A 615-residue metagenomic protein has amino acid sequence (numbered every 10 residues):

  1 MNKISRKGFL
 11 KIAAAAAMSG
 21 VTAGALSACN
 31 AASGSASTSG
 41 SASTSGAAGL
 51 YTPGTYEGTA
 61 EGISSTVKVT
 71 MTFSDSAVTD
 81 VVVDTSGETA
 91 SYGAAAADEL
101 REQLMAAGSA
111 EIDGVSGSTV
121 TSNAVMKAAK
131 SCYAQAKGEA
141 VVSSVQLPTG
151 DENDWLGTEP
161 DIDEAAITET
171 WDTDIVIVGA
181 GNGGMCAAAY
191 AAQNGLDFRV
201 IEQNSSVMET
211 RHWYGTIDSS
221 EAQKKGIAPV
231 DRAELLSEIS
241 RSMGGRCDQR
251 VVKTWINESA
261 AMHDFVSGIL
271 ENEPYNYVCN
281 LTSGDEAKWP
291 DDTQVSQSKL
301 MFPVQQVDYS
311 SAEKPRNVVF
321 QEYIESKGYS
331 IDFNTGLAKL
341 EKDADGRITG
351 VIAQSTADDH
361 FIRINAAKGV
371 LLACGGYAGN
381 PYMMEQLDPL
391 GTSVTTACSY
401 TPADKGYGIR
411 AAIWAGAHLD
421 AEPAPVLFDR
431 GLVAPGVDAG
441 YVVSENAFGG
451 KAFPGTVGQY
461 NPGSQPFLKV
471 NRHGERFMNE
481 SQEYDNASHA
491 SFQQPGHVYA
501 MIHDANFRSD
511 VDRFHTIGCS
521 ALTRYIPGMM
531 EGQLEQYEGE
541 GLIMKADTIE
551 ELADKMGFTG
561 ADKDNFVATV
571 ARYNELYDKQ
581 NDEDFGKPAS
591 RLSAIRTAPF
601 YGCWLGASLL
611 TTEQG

Functional and structural regions predicted by a protein language model:
M1-G20, G24-A28: N-terminal secretory signal peptides and thylakoid transit peptides that target proteins across membranes
A31-A32, A36, G40-G46, F73 (+3 more regions): Extreme N-terminal leader/targeting segments of oxidoreductases
A48-P148: Active-site- and interface-proximal helix/loop "cap" or "latch" segments in soluble metabolic and energy-transducing
I175-R199: N-terminal Rossmann-like FAD-binding beta1-loop-alpha1 element of flavoenzymes
N204-G226: Conserved N-terminal glycine-rich FAD pyrophosphate-binding loop of Rossmann-like flavoproteins
I256-H360, P381-Y382, L432, Y441-S444 (+1 more regions): Conserved redox-cofactor binding core of oxidoreductases
A357-D359, N365-V437: Glycine-rich loop(s) and the adjacent beta-strand/alpha-helix scaffold that form part
I409-A411, H418-F558: An anion/pyrophosphate-binding glycine-rich loop and adjacent beta-alpha core in soluble alpha-beta enzymes
